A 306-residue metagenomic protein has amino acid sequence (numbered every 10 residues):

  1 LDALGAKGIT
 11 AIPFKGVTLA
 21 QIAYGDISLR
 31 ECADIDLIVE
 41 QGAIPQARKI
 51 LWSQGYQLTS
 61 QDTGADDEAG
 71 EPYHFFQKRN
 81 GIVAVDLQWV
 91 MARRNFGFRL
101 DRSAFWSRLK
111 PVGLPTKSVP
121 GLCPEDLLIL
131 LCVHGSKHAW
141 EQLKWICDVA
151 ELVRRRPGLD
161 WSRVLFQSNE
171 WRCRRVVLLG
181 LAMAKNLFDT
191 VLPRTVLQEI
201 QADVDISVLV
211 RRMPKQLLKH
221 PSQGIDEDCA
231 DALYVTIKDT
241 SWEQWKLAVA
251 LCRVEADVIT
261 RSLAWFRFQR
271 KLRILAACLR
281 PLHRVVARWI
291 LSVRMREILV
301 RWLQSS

Functional and structural regions predicted by a protein language model:
L1-A33, V39-S306: Conserved NTP-donor binding/palm subdomain of two-metal-ion nucleotidyltransferases/polymerases, i.e., the charged
